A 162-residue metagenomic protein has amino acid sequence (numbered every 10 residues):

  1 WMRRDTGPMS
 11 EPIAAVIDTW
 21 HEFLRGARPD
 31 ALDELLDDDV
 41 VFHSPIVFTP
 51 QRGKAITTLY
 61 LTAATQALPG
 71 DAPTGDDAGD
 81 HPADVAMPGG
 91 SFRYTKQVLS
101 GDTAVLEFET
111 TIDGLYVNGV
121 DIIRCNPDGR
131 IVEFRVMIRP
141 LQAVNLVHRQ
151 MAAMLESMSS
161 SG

Functional and structural regions predicted by a protein language model:
W1-G162: C-terminal and inter-domain tail/linker signature
